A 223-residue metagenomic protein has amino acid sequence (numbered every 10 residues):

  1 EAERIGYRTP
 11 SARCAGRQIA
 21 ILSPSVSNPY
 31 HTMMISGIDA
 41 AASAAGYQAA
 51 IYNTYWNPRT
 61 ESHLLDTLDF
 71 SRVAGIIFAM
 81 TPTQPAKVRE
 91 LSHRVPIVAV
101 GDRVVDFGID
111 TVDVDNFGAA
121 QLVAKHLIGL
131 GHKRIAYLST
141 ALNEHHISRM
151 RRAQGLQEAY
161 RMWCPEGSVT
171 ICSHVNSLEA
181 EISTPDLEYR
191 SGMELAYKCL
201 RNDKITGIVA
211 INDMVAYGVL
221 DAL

Functional and structural regions predicted by a protein language model:
E1-A2: N-terminal helix-turn-helix
I5, A40-Q48, S92-A99, R103-L223: Bacterial carbohydrate/catabolite-sensing allosteric modules
Y7-T67, S71-A74, Q157: Amphipathic helical "hinge" segments at domain boundaries
I19-L22, I77, A136, V209: Short, well-ordered beta-strand segments
Y55-P58, A79-Q84, M214: Short beta->alpha connector loops
L68-G75, L200-T206: Short acidic/histidine-rich motifs immediately flanking catalytic phosphotransfer sites in two-component signaling
I77-Q84, R103-G108: Acidic, Gly/Pro-rich loop/turn segments at junctions of secondary structure
P82-R94: Active-site-adjacent beta->alpha loops and helix N-cap segments on the catalytic face of soluble alpha/beta enzymes
